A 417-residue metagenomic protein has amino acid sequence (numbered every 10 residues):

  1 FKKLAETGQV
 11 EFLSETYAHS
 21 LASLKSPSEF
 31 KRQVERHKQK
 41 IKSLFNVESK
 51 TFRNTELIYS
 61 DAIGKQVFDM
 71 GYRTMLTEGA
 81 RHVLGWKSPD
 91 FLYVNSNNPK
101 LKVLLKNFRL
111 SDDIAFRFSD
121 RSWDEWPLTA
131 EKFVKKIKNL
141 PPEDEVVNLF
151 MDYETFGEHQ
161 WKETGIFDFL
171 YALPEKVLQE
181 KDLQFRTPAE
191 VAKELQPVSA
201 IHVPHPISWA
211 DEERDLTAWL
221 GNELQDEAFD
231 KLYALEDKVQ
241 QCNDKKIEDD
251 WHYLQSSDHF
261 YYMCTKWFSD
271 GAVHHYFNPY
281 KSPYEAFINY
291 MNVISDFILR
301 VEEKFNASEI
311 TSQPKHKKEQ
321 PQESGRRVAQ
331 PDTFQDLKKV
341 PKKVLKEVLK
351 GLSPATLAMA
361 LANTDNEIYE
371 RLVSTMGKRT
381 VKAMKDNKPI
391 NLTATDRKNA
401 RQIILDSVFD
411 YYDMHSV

Functional and structural regions predicted by a protein language model:
F1-K2, K31-K38, G64, V134-I137 (+3 more regions): Generic structural signal for well-ordered alpha-helices, preferentially at hydrophobic/aromatic core positions
F1-T55, P99-S119, D144, Y153: Metal-dependent polysaccharide deacetylase catalytic core of the NodB/CE4 family, i.e., the active-site-bearing domain
T16-H19, E56-I58, G71, E78-R81 (+4 more regions): Short, flexible loop/turn elements at secondary-structure junctions
S20-A22, I58-A62, H82-L84, S111-D113 (+4 more regions): Flexible loop/turn segments at secondary-structure boundaries
E35-D90, T155-L173: Catalytic domains of cell-wall/extracellular-matrix polysaccharide-remodeling enzymes, centered on de-N-acetylation
R73-N139: Loop-rich catalytic cores of soluble enzymes, especially ATP-dependent carboxylate-amine ligases and other
F91-Y93, N97-L101, L105, D120-R121 (+1 more regions): Active-site and substrate-binding clefts of carbohydrate-active enzymes
E323-V417: General marker for long, soluble alpha-helical cores
